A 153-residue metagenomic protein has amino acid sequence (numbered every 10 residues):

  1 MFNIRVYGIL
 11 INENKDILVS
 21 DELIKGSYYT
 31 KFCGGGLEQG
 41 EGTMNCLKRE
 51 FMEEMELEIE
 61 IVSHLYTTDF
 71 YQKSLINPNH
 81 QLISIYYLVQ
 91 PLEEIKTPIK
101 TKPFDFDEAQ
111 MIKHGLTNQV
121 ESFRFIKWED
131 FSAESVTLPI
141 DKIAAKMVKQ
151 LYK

Functional and structural regions predicted by a protein language model:
M1, K73-N77, A109-K113: Short, P/G- and charge-enriched loop/turn segments at secondary-structure junctions
M1-I17, G36, I61-V62, L88: Conserved N-terminal beta-strand and adjoining loop/helix that marks the start of the Nudix/MutT-like hydrolase domain
N3, F32, H80-S84: Short connector loops at helix/strand junctions that flank enzyme active sites, especially segments positioning acidic
I11-D16, K25-G26, E38-Q39, T67-Y71 (+1 more regions): Short, charged/polar surface micro-motifs in flexible loops or helix N-caps
D16-E53: Conserved Nudix-box catalytic region and its N-terminal flanking loop in Nudix hydrolases and closely related
S27-T30, T97-K153: Nudix hydrolase/Nudix homology domain
E58-T67: A short coil-to-beta-strand element that immediately follows conserved catalytic motifs
Q72-D105, M147: Active-site-adjacent beta-strand/loop module that shapes the phosphate/pyrophosphate-binding cleft
